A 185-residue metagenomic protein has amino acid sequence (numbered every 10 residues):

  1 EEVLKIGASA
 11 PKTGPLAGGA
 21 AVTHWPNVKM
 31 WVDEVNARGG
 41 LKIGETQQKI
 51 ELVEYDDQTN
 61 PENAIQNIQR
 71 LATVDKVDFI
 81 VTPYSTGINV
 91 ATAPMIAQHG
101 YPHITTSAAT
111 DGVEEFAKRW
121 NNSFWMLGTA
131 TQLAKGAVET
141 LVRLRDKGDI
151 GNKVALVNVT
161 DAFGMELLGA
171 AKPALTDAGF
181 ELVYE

Functional and structural regions predicted by a protein language model:
E1-S9, K42-I50, V142-K153: Immediate post-signal peptide segment of exported/extracytoplasmic ligand-binding proteins
V3-K29, Y55-P61, Y84-S85, V157-E166: Extracytoplasmic "Venus flytrap"
P26, V77-E185: Extracytoplasmic ligand/sensor domains, especially the bilobed periplasmic-binding protein
P26-E51, K147-D149, D177-F180: Signal peptide-proximal N-terminal region of secreted/periplasmic/extracellular or secretory-lumen proteins
E51-Y55, V183-E185: General small-molecule cofactor/ligand-binding pocket signal
V53-E54, Q58-D78, V142-L144: Short, well-structured alpha-helical segments in soluble
